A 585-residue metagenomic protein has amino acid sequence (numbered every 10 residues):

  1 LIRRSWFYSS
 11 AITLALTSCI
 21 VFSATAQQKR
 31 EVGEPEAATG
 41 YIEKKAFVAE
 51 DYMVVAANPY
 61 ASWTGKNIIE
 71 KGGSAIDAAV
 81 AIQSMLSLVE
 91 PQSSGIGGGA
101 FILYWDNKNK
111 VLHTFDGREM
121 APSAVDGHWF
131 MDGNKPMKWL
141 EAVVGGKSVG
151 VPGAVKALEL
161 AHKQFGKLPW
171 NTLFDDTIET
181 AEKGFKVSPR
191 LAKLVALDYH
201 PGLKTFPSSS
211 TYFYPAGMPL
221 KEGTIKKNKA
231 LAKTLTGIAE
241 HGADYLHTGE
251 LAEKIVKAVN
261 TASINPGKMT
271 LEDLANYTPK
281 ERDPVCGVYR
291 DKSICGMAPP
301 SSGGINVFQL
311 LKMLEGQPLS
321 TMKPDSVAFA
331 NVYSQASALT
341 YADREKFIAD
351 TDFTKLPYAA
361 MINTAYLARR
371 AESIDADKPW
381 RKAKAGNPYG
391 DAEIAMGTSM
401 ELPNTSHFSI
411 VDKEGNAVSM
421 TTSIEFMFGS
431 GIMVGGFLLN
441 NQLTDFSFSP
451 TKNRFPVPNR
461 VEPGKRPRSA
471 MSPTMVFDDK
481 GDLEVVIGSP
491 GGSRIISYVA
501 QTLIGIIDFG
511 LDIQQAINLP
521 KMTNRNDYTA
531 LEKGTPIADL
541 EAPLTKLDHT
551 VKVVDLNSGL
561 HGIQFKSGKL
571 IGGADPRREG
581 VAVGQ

Functional and structural regions predicted by a protein language model:
S9-V21: Bacterial N-terminal signal peptides
Q27-W63, N67, A75-I76, V80-G242 (+8 more regions): Noncatalytic scaffold domains of N-terminal-nucleophile
E31-V32, G316-S423, D575: Internal maturation/activation junctions in enzymes
L88-G95, G99-H113, N265-T270, N416-K480 (+2 more regions): Active-site rim segments in enzyme catalytic domains, especially the processed small/beta chain of N-terminal
K280-E281, L402-T405, S469-M471: Short, small/polar residue-rich loop motifs at catalytic or cofactor-binding pockets
C295-G304, T405-S409, S419-G431, R468 (+1 more regions): Glycine-rich phosphate/pyrophosphate-binding beta-alpha loops
G464-R466, V499, D508-D555: Extended C-terminal subregions enriched in glycine
